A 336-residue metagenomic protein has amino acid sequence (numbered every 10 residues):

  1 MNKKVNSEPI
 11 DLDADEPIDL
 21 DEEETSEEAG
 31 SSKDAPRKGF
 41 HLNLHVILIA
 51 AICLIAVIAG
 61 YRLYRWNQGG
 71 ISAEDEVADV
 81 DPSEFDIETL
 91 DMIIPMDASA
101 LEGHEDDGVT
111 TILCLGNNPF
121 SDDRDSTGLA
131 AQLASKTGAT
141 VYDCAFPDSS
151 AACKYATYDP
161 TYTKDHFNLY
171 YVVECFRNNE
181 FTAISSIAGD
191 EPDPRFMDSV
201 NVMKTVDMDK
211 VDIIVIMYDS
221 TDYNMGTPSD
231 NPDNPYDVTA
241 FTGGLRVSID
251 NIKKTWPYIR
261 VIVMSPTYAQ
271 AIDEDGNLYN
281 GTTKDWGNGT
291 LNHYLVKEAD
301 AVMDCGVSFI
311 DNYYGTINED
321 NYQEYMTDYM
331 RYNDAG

Functional and structural regions predicted by a protein language model:
M1-A35: N-terminal targeting leaders characterized by basic, low-complexity, disordered sequences that direct proteins
S32-V46: Short, low-complexity patches enriched in S/T/P/G
V46-Y61: Hydrophobic membrane-insertion alpha-helices, especially the h-region of bacterial N-terminal signal peptides
Y64-H166: Serine-esterase "nucleophile elbow" of acetyl-processing enzymes
T111-L115, T140-A145, D212-M217, R260-S265 (+1 more regions): Structural recognition of the beta-strand scaffold that forms the well-ordered cores of secreted hydrolase catalytic
P119-D230: Conserved SGNH/GDSL esterase-like catalytic core that processes O-acyl groups on lipids and polysaccharides
V215-S229, I249-N292: Active-site segments of SGNH/GDSL-like serine hydrolases that catalyze O-acetyl group transfer/hydrolysis on lipids
P266-G336: Catalytic His-Asp segment of secreted/periplasmic serine-dependent ester chemistry enzymes
